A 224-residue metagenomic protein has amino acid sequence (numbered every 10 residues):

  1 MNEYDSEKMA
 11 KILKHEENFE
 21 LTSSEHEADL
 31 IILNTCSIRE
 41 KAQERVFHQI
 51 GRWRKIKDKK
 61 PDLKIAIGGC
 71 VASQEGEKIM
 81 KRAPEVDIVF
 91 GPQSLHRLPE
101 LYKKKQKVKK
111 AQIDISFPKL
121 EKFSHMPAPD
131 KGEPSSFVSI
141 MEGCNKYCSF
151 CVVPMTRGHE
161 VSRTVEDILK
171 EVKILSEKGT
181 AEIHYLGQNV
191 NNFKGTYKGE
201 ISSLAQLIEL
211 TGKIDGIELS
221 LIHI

Functional and structural regions predicted by a protein language model:
M1-N192: Proteins enriched for Cys/Gly/acidic motifs involved in redox and nucleic-acid/cofactor modification
H159, K194-S202: Glycine-rich tight-turn/loop motif centered on a GG-T
N189-F193, G216-L219: Conserved radical SAM core fold
I201-L219: Alpha-helix-loop-beta-strand connector modules within alpha/beta enzyme cores
H223-I224: Conserved small/polar residues in nucleotide/adenosyl-binding loops
